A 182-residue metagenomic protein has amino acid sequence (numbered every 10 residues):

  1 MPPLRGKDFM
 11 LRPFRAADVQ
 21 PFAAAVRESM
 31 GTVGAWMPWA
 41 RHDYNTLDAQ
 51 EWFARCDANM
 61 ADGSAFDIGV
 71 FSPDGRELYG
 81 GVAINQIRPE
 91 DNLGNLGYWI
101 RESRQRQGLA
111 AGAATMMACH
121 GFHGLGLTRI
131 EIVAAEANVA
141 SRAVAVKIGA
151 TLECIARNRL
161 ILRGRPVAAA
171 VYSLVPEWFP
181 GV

Functional and structural regions predicted by a protein language model:
M1-P21, A25-T32, D67-V182: Acyl-donor (CoA/ACP) binding surface of acyl/acetyltransferases
V33, Y44-N45, M60, F179: A short hydrophobic/aromatic micro-motif that marks alpha-helical segments and, especially, helix-coil
G34-R55: Conserved GNAT-fold acetyl-CoA-binding loop/helix
W36, A40, G63-D67, T128: Short, polar/charged, Gly/Pro-enriched helix-capping and turn/loop motifs at alpha-helix termini and inter-helix linkers
R55-D57, L160: Short, P/G- and charge-enriched loop/turn segments at secondary-structure junctions
A58-G63, A150: Short loop/turn motifs at secondary-structure junctions and domain boundaries
